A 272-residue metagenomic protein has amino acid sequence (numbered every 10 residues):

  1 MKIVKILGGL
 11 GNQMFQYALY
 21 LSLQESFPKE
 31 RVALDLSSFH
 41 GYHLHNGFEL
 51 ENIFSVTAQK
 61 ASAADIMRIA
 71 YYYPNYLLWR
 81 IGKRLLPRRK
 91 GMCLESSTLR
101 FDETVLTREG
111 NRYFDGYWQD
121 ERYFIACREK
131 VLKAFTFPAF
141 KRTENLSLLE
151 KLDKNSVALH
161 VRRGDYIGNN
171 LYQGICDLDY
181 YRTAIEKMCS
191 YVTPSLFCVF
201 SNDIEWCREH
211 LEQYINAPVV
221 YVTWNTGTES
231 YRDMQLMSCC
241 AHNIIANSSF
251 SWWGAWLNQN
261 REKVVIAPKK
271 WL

Functional and structural regions predicted by a protein language model:
M1-I3: Extreme N-terminal starter segment of soluble prokaryotic enzymes
K5-F15, G41: A short, glycine/small-residue-rich beta-strand->loop->alpha-helix junction that serves as a flexible
L10, E186-L272: Donor-binding and catalytic core of enzymes assembling or modifying cell-surface/extracellular glycoconjugates
F15-L23: Short amphipathic alpha-helix
E30-Y42: A short beta-strand-loop structural module common to alpha/beta enzyme folds
H43-S55, C207-N216: Short, aromatic/basic amphipathic alpha-helical patches
N46-V192: Secretory-pathway luminal glycosyltransferase catalytic domains
